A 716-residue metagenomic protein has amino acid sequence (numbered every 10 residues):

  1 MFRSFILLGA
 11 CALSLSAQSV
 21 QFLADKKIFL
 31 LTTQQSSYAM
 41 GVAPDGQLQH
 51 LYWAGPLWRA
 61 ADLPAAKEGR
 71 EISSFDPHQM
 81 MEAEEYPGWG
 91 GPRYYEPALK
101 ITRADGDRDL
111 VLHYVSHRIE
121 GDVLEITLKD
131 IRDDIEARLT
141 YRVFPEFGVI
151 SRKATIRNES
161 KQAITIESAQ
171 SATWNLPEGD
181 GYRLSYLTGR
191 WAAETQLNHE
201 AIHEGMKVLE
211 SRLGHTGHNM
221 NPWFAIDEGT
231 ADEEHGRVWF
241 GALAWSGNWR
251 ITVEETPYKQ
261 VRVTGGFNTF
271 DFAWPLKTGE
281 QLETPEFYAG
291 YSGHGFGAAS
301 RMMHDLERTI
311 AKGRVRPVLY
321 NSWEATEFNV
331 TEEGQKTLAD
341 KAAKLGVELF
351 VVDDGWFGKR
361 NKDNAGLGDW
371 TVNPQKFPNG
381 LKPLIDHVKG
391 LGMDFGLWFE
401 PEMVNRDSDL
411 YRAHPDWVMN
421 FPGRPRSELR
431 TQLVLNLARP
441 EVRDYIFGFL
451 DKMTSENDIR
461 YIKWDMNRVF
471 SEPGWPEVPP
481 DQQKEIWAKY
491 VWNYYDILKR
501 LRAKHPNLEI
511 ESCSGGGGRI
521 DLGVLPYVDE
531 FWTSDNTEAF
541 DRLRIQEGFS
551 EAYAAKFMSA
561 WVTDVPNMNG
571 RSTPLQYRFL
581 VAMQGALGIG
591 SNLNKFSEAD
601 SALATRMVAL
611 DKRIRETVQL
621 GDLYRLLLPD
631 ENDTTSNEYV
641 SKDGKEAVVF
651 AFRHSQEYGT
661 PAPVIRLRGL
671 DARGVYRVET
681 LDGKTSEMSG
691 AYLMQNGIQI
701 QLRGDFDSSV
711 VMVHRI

Functional and structural regions predicted by a protein language model:
S19-T32, A39, L48-E254, F270-F272 (+1 more regions): Polysaccharide-binding surfaces and accessory modules of carbohydrate-active proteins
Q35, A154, G279, F350 (+6 more regions): Conserved, mostly hydrophobic/aromatic
G90-V111, H235-N248, G290-I310, V347-D354 (+2 more regions): Glycine-rich, aromatic-flanked loop segments that form ligand/cofactor-binding clefts across common enzyme folds
I101, D109-Y114, W274-G293, D707-H714: Short Pro-Gly-centered flexible turn/kink motifs
F224, L628-A672, V710-M712: Carbohydrate-binding surface patches
V315-G448, Y461: Aromatic-lined carbohydrate-binding/catalytic grooves of carbohydrate-active enzymes
P378-G380, R412-H414, V418-Q576, A586 (+2 more regions): Active-site neighborhood of glycoside hydrolase catalytic domains
S655-I716: C-terminal beta-sandwich/jelly-roll accessory domains of carbohydrate-active enzymes
